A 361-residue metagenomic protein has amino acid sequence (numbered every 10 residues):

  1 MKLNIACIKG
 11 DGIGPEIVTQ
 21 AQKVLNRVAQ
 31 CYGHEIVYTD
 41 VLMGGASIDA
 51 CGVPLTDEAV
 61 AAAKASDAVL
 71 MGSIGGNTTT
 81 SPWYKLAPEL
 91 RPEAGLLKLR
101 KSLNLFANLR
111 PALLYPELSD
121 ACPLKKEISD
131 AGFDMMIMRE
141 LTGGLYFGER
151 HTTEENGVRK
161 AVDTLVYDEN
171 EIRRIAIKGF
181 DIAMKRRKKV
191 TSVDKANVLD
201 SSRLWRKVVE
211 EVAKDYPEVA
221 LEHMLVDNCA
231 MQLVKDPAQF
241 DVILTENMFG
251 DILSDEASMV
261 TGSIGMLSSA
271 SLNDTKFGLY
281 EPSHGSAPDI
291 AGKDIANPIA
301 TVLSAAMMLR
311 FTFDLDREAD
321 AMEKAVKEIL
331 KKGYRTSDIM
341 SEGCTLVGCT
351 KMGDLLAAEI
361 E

Functional and structural regions predicted by a protein language model:
M1-I5: Extreme N-terminal starter segment of soluble prokaryotic enzymes
A6-K23, V28-A29, E155-D227, Q239: Glycine-rich phosphate/diphosphate-binding loop of Rossmann-like nucleotide-binding domains
D11-G14, D67, M138, G179 (+4 more regions): Buried hydrophobic positions in well-ordered alpha/beta secondary-structure cores of metabolic enzymes
G33-D57, M231-L233: N-terminal beta-loop-helix "entrance" segment that forms/cooperates in small-molecule cofactor or anionic ligand
G45-I48, V234-Y334: Glycine-rich phosphate/nucleotide-binding loop
D49-V162, M248: N-terminal glycine-rich phosphate/adenylate-binding segment common to multiple enzyme folds
T142-G143, F147-R186, V190-T191, A196-V198 (+2 more regions): Glycine-rich phosphate/pyrophosphate-binding loop and the adjoining helix
N197, W205-V208, V212-G265, I360: Accessory "access/gating" subregions that flank catalytic or transport cores
